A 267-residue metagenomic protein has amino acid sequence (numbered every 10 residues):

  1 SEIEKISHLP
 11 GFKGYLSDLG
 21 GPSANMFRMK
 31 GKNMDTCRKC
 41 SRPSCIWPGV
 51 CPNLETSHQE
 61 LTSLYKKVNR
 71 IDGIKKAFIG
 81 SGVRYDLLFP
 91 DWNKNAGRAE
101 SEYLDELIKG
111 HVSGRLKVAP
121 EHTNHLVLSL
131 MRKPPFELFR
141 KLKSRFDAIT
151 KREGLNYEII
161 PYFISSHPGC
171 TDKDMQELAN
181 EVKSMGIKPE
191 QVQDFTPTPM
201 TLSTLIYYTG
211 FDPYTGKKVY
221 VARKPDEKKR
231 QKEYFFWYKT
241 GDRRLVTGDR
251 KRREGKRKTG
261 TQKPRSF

Functional and structural regions predicted by a protein language model:
S1-E4, F12-Y15, F78-G82, L116 (+6 more regions): Catalytic cores of glycan-processing enzymes that make or break glycosidic bonds
E2-K13, L138-R145, A179-T215: C-terminal, active-site-flanking charged/polar segments
I3-I160, I164-P168: Conserved SAM/AdoMet-binding glycine-rich loop
L107, V182, G248-R250: Hydrophobic alpha-helix position signal
H167-S184: Catalytic cores of alpha/beta
K173, K188-P189, D194-D249: C-terminal accessory regions of radical SAM enzymes
T240-F267: Short, basic, low-complexity termini and linkers enriched in Ser/Thr/Gly/Pro that act as targeting/leader peptides
